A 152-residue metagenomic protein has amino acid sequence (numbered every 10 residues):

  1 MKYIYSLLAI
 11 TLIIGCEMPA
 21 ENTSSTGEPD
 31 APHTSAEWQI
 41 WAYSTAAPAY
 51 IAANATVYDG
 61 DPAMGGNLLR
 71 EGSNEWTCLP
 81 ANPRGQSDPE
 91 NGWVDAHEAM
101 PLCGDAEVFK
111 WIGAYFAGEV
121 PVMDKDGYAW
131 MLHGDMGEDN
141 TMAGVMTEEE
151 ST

Functional and structural regions predicted by a protein language model:
K2-A9: Sec-dependent signal peptide recognition, specifically the positively charged N-region followed immediately by
Y5, T23-S24: Intrinsically disordered, low-complexity segments enriched in Ser/Pro/Gly/Ala and basic residues
I13-G15: C-terminal motif of bacterial Sec signal peptides marking the signal peptidase cleavage site
E17-P19: Bacterial signal peptide processing site
S24-T152: Primary mode marks residue(s) on the alpha4-beta5-alpha5 output face of response regulator receiver
